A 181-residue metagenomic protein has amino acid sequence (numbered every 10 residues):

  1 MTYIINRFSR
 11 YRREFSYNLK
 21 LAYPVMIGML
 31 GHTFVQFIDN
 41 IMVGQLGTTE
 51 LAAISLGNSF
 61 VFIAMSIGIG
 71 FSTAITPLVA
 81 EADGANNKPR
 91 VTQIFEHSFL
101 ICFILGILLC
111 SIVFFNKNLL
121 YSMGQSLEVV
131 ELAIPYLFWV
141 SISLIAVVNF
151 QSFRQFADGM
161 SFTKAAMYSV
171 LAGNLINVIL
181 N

Functional and structural regions predicted by a protein language model:
M1-A22, V79-I145, I179: Short alpha-helical transmembrane segments in multi-pass integral membrane proteins
Y11, F15-F34, I38, F60-I67 (+2 more regions): Residue-level signal for short hydrophobic patches within transmembrane helices of multi-pass membrane transporters
A22, M29, S55-N58, C102 (+4 more regions): Residue-level recognition of transmembrane alpha-helices in multi-pass small-molecule transporters/permeases
Y23, D39, I75, F115-N116 (+2 more regions): Hydrophobic/aromatic residues in alpha-helical transmembrane segments
I27, D39-V43, I54, V79-G84 (+7 more regions): Hydrophobic/aromatic residues within transmembrane alpha-helices of membrane transport systems, especially the TMDs
V43-F62, E128-L132: Interfacial/gating helices of multi-pass transporter permease domains
L51-C110, F114, V147-S161, A165-A166: Small-residue-rich hydrophobic transmembrane alpha-helices
V113, A165-N181: Alpha-helical transmembrane segments of multi-pass membrane transporters and transport-associated inner-membrane enzymes
